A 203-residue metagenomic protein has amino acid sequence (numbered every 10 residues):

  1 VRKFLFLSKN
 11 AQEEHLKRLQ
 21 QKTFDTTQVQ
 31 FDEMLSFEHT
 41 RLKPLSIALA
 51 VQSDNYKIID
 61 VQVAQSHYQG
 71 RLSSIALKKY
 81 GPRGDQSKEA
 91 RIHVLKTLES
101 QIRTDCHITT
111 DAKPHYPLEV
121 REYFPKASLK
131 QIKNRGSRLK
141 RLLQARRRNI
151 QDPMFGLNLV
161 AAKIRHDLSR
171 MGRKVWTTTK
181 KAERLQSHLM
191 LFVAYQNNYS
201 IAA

Functional and structural regions predicted by a protein language model:
V1-A203: Residue-level recognition of single "structural anchor" positions that define or cap local secondary structure
